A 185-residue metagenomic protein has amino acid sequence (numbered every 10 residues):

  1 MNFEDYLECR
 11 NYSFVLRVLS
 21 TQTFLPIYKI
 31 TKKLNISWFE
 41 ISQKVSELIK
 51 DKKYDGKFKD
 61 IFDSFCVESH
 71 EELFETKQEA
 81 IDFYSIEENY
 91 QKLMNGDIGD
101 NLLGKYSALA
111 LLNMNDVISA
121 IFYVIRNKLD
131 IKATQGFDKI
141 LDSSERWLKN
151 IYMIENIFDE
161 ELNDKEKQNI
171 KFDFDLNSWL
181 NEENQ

Functional and structural regions predicted by a protein language model:
M1-Q185: Radical SAM enzyme core and accessory elements
